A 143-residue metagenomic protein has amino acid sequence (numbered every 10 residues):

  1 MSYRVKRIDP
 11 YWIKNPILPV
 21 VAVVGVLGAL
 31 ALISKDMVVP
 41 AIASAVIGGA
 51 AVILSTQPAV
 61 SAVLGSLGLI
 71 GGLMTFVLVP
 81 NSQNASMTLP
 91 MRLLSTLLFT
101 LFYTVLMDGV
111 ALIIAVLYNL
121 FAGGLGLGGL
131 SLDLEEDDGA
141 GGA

Functional and structural regions predicted by a protein language model:
M1-A22, K35-V38, I53-Q57, G123-L125 (+1 more regions): Membrane-interface extramembranous regions at the lipid-water interface
R7-I13, V46-A50, L69-G71: Intrinsically disordered, low-complexity, hydrophilic segments
I17-K35, A43-V46, G65-F76: Canonical alpha-helical transmembrane segments of integral membrane proteins
V38-I42, V46, V77-L94: Membrane-interfacial helix-loop-helix connectors in multipass membrane proteins
S44-V60: Canonical alpha-helical transmembrane segments
S55-P80, M87, L125: Alpha-helical transmembrane segments and their juxtamembrane interface "caps" in small multi-pass membrane proteins
M87, M91-A111, A115: Pore-lining and gate-forming transmembrane alpha-helices of multi-pass membrane transport proteins
L112-G124, G128: Membrane-spanning helices that line or support transport/gating and their immediate boundary helices in channels
